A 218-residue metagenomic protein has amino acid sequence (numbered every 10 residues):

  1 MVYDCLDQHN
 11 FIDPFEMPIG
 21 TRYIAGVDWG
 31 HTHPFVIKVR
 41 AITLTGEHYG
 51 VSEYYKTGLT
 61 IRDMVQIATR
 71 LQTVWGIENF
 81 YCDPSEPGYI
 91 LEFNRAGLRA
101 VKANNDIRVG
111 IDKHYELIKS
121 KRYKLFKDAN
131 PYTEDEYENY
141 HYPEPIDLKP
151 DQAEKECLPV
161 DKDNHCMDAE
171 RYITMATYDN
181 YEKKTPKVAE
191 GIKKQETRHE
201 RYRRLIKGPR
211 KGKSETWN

Functional and structural regions predicted by a protein language model:
M1-V27: ATPase catalytic-site recognition across NTP-hydrolyzing enzymes
D7, I12-F15, H33-F35, L59-R62 (+1 more regions): Short acidic/glycine-rich loop or secondary-structure boundary segments that cap or lie
I19-T21, H31-H33, V74-G76, K119: Short, well-ordered loop/turn elements at secondary-structure boundaries
D28, I37, F80, Y137 (+1 more regions): A residue-level signal for conserved active-site and pocket-lining positions in enzyme catalytic cores
P34-A41, R171: Short beta-strand scaffold segments in enzyme catalytic cores
L44-P159, N180-Y181, K187, K194-N218: Mg2+-dependent endonuclease catalytic cores in nucleic-acid-processing enzymes, primarily RNase H-like
H165: Histidine-centered active-site/metal-ligand motif
A169-K184: Long, highly charged low-complexity segments enriched in Glu/Asp and Lys/Arg with interspersed Ser/Thr
